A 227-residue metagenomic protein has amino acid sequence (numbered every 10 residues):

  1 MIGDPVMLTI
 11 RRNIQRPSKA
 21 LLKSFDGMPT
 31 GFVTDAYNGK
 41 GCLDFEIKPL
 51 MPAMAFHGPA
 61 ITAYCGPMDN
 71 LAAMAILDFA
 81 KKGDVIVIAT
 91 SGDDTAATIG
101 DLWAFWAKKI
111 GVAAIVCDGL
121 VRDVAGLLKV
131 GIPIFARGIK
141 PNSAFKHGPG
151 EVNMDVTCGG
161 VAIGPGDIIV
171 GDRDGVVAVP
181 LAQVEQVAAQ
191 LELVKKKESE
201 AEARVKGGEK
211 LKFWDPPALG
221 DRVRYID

Functional and structural regions predicted by a protein language model:
I2-P165, V179-D227: Feature captures the catalytic cores and cofactor-binding loops of soluble hydro-lyases/lyases that act on carboxylate
I169: C-terminal binding/interaction regions
D172: Beta-strand-loop-alpha-helix segment that lines the small-molecule cofactor/substrate pocket of alpha/beta enzymes
G175-V177: Channel- or pocket-lining gating/hinge segments that regulate access to a cavity or pore
